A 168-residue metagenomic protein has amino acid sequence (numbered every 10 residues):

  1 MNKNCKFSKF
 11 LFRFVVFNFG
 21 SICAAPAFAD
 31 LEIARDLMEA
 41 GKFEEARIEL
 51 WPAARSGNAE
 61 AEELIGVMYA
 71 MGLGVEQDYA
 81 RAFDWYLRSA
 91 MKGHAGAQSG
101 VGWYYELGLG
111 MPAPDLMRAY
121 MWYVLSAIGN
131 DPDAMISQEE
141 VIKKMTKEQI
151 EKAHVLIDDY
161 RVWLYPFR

Functional and structural regions predicted by a protein language model:
M1-K9: N-terminal secretory signal peptides that target proteins for export/translocation
I22-A24: N-terminal signal peptide c-region/cleavage motif recognized by signal peptidases
D30-L37, E49, A53, L64-M71 (+2 more regions): Hydrophobic face of amphipathic alpha-helices that form TPR/SEL1-like repeat modules and related alpha-solenoid
K42, R55-N58, M71-L73, D78 (+5 more regions): Short helix-capping/linker turns of helical repeat alpha-solenoids
D133-R168: Terminal, low-structured helical/coil segments at or just beyond the last alpha-helical repeat
